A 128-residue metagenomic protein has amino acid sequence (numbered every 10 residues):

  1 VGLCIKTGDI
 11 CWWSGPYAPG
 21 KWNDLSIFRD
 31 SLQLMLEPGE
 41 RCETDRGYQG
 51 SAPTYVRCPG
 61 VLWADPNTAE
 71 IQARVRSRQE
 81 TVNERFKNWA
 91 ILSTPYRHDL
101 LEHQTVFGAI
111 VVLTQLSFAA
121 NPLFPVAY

Functional and structural regions predicted by a protein language model:
V1-Y128: Short, well-ordered secondary-structure "scaffold" segments embedded in the functional core of diverse domains
